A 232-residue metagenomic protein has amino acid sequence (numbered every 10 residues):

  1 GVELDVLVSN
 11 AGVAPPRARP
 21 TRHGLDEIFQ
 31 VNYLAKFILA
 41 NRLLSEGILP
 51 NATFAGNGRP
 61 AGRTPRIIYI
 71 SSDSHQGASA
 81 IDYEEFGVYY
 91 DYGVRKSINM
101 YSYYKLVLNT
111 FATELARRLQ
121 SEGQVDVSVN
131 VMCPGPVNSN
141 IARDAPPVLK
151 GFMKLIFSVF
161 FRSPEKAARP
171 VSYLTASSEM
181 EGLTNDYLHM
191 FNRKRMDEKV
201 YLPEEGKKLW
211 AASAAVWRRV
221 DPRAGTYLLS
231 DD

Functional and structural regions predicted by a protein language model:
G1-N140, Y227-L228: Rossmann-fold NAD(P)H-dependent dehydrogenase/reductase core
G47, T175-E179, W217, D221: Short, hydrophobic alpha-helical segments
E84-E85, N138-L155: A glycine/serine/threonine-rich, flexible loop-to-helix segment that serves as the NAD(P) cofactor-binding "lid"
V107, K166, K208: Charged catalytic carboxylate motif
A112, A116, S172, W210 (+1 more regions): Non-transmembrane alpha-helical segments in soluble domains of secreted/periplasmic/extracellular proteins
S128-D144, F160-P170, L202: C-terminal, well-structured subdomains that either form a transmembrane helix-short loop-helix hairpin in multi-pass
L155-R195, Y201-E205: C-terminal helical subdomain
L202-D232: Intracellular terminal tails of multi-pass secondary transporters
